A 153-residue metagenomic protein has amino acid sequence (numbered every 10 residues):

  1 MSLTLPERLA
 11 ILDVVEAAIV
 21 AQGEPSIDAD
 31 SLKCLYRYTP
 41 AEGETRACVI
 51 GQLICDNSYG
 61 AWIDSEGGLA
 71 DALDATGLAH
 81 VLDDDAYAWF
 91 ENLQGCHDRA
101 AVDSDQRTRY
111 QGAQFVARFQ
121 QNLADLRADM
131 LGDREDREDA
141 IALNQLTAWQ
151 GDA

Functional and structural regions predicted by a protein language model:
M1, A148-A153: Short intrinsically disordered terminal tails
S2-S31: Negatively charged, low-complexity tracts enriched in Asp/Glu with abundant Ser/Thr
E7, E16, E24, E42-E44 (+3 more regions): Glutamate identity and glutamate-enriched acidic tracts
R8, R46-I50, A86-W89: Short runs of predominantly hydrophobic/aromatic residues within well-ordered alpha helices that form helix-helix
V15-A18, C34, G51, A153: Small-side-chain structural scaffolding
E24-A61: Amphipathic, interaction-prone secondary-structure segments
S26, A41, G95-D98, Q121 (+1 more regions): Generic low-complexity segments that are intrinsically disordered, proline-rich and/or Lys/Arg-biased
C34, N57-A117, A124-L126, M130-L146: Catalytic phosphate/metal-binding cores of nucleic-acid and nucleotide-processing enzymes, i.e., regions that mediate
